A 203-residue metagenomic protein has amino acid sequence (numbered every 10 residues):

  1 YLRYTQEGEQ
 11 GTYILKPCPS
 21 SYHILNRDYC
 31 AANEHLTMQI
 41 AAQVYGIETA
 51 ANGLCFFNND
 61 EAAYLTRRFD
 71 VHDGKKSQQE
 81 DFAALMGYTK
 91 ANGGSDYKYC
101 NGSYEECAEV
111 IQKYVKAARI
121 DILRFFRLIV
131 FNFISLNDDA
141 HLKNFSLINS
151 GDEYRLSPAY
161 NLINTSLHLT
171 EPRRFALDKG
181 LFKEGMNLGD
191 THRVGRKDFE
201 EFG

Functional and structural regions predicted by a protein language model:
Y1-L142, S146-G203: Anionic ligand-binding catalytic core segments
